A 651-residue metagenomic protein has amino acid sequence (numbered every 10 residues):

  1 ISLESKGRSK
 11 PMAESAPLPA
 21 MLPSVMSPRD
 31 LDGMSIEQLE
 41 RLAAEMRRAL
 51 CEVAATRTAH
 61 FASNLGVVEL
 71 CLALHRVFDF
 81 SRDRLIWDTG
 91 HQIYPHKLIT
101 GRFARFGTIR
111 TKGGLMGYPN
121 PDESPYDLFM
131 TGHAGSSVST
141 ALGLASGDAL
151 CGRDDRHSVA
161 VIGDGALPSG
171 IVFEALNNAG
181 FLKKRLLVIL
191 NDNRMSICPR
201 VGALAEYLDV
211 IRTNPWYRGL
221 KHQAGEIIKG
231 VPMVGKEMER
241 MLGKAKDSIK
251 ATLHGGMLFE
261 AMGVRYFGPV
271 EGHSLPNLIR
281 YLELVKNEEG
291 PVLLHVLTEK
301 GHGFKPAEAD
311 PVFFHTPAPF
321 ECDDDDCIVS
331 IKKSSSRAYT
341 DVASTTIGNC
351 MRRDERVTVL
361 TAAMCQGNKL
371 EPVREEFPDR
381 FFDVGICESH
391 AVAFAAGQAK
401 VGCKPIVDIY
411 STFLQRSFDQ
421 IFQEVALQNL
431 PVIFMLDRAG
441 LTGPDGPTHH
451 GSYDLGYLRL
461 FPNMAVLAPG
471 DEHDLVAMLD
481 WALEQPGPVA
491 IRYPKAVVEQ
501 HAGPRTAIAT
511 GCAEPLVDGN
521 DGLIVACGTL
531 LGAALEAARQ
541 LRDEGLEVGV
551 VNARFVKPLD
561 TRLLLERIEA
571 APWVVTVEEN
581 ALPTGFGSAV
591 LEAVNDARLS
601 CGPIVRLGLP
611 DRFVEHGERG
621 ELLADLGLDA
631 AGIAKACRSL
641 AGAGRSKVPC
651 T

Functional and structural regions predicted by a protein language model:
A13, R194-A343: Long, well-ordered, tryptophan-enriched scaffold segments
A13-T100, L258-L282, E288-T298: N-terminal amphipathic, basic-rich helices that act as targeting or association modules
H60-L182, R356-V357, T361-A362, L370-E371: Cofactor-binding active-site loop characterized by glycine-rich and histidine/acidic residues
R84, T298-Q415, Q420-L430, G487 (+3 more regions): Non-catalytic terminal/interface segments that mediate subunit docking, oligomerization, and allosteric communication
M238-P306, P431-L436, L455-P504, A630-T651: Structural signature of the thiamine diphosphate
R280-E283, H315-T316, S336-R353, K369-E375 (+3 more regions): Glycine-/acidic-rich phosphate or pyrophosphate-binding loops and their flanking alpha/beta elements
F320-S335, G443-D445, A465, S588-T651: Peripheral docking tails and interdomain loops at the edges of cofactor- or intermediate-handling domains
E375-V384, E388, L535-I568: Generic long, charged, amphipathic alpha-helical segments
